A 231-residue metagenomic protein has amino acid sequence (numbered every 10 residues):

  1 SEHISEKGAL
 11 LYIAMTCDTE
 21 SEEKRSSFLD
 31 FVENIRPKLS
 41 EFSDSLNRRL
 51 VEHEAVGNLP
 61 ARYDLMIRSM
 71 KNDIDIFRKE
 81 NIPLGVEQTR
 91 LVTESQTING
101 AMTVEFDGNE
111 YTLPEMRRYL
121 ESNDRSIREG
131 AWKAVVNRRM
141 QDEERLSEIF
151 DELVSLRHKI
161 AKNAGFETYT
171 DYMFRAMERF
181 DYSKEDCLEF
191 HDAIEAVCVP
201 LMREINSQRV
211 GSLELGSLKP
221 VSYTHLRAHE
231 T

Functional and structural regions predicted by a protein language model:
S1-E185, E189-R227: A well-structured
